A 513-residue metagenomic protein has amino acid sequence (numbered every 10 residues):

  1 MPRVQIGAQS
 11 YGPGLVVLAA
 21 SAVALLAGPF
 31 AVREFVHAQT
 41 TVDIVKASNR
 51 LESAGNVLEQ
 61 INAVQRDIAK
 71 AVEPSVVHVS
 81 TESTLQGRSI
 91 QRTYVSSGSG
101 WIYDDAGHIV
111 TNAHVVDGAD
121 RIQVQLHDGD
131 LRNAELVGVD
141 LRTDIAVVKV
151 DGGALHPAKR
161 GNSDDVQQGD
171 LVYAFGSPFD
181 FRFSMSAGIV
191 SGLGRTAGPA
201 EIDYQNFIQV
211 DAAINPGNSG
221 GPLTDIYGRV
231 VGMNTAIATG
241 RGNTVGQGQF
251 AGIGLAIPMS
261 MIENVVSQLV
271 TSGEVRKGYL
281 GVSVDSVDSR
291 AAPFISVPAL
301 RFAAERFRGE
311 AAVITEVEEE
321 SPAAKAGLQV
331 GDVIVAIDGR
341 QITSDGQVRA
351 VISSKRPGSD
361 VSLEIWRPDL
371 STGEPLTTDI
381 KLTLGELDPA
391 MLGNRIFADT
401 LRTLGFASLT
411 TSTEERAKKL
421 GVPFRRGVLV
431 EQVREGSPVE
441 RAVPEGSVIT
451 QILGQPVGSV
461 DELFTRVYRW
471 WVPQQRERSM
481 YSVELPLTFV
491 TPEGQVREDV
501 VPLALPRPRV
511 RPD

Functional and structural regions predicted by a protein language model:
M1-I44, D67, E135, K149 (+3 more regions): C-terminal recognition in membrane/secretory proteostasis and scaffolding
G14, N49-S53, S89, T93-Y94 (+8 more regions): Active-site loop architecture of trypsin-fold serine endopeptidases
V16, S96-G100, A158-N162, I208-T224 (+2 more regions): Gly/Ser-rich catalytic serine loop of serine hydrolases
F35-V110, V115-Q123, D130-L131, R142-I145 (+6 more regions): Glycine-biased strand-turn-strand hairpin within the trypsin-fold
N62-A69, E73-V76, S97, I145 (+13 more regions): Extracytoplasmic/secreted envelope proteins and their assembly/folding machinery, especially bacterial periplasmic
V79-E82, D105, N112, V137-V139 (+12 more regions): Residue-level recognition of beta-strand microenvironments
E82-L85, I102-F183, A197, E201 (+6 more regions): Conserved active-site neighborhood of the chymotrypsin/trypsin-like protease fold
S99, D105, G118, N162 (+7 more regions): Short, flexible surface segments
